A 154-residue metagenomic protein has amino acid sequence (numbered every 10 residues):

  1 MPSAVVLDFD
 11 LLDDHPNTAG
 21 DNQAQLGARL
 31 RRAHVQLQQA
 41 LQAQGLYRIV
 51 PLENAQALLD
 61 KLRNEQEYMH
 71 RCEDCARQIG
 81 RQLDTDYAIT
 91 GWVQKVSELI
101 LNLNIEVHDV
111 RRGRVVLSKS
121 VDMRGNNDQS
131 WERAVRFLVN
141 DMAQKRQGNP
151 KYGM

Functional and structural regions predicted by a protein language model:
M1-P16, A33-V35, A40, Q44 (+4 more regions): C-terminal/domain-edge helix-coil "capping" segments
H15-N22, D60-N64: Short acidic, glycine/proline-rich loop/turn micro-motifs
G20-G27, R124, D128: Active-site oxyanion-binding pockets that recognize sulfate/phosphate
Q23-E53: N-terminal, post-signal-peptide region of Sec/Tat-exported proteins
A43-A88: Short, solvent-exposed, polar/charged sequence segments at loop or secondary-structure edges
